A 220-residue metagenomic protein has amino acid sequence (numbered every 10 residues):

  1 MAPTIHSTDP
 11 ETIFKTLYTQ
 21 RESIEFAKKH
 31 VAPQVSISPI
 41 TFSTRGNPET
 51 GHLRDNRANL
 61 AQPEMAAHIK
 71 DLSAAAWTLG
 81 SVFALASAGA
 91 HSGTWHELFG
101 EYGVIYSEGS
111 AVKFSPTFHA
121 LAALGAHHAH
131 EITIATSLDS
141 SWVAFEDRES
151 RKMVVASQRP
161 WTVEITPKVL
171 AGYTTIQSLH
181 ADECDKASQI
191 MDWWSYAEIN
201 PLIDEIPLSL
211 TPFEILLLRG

Functional and structural regions predicted by a protein language model:
M1-L17, S81, G89-H91: Aromatic- and acid-rich polysaccharide-binding/catalytic face of secreted or lumenal carbohydrate-active enzymes
I5-S7, S43-N47, G100-V104, W161-V163 (+1 more regions): Flexible loop/turn segments at secondary-structure boundaries
I13-R21, E25, H68-L79: Non-membrane alpha-helical structural segments and their capping/turn regions in soluble enzymes
S23-V35, G80-S92, L124-E131: A structural motif corresponding to the C-terminal end of an alpha-helix and its immediate exit/capping segment
I37-H119, A135-S140: Aromatic/acidic polysaccharide-binding cleft in carbohydrate-active enzymes
S43, K113-A123, H127-A129, Q189-I199 (+1 more regions): Domain-level signal for soluble alpha/beta catalytic cores
H128-P160: Surface beta-strand/loop "capping" patches
S150, A156-G220: C-terminal beta-sandwich/jelly-roll accessory domains of carbohydrate-active enzymes
